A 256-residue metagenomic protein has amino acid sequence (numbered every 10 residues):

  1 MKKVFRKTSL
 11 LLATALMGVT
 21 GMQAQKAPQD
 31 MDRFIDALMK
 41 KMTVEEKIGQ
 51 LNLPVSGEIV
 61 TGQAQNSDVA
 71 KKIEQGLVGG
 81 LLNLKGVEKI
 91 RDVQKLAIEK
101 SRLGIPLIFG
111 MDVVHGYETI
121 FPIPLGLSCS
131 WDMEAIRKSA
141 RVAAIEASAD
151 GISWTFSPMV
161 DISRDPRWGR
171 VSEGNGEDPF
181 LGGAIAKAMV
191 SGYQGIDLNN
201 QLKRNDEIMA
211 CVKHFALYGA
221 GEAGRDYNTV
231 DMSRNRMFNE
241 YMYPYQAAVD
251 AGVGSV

Functional and structural regions predicted by a protein language model:
M1-A27: Bacterial Sec-dependent N-terminal signal peptides
G21-V256: Glycoside hydrolase catalytic-domain context in secreted enzymes
